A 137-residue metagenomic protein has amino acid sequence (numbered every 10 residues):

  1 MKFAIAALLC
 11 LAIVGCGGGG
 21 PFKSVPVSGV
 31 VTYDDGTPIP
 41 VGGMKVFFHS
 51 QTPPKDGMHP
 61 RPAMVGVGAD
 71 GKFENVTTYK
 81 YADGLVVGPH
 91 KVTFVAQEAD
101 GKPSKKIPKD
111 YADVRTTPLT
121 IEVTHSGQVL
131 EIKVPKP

Functional and structural regions predicted by a protein language model:
M1-L9: Sec-dependent signal peptide recognition, specifically the positively charged N-region followed immediately by
A12-G15: C-terminal motif of bacterial Sec signal peptides marking the signal peptidase cleavage site
G17-I121, V129-E131, P135-P137: Beta-strand-dominated extracellular/periplasmic modules and repeats in secreted or surface-exposed proteins
